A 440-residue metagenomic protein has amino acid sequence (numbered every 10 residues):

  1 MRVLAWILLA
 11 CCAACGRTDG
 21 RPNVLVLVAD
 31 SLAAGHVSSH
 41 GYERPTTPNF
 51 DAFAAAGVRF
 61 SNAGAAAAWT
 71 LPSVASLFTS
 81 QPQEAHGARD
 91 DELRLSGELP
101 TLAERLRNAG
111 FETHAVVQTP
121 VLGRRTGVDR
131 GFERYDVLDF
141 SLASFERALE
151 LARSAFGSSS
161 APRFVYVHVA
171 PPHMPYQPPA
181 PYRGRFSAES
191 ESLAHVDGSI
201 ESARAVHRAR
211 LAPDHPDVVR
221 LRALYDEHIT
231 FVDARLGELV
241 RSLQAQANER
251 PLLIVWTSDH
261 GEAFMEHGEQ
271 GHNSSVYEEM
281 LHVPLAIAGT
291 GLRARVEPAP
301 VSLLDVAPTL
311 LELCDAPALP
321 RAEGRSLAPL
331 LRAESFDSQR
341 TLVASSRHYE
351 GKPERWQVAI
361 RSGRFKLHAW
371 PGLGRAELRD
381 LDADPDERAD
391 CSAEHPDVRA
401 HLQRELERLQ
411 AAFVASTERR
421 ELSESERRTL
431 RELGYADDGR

Functional and structural regions predicted by a protein language model:
M1-A13: Sec-dependent bacterial lipoprotein signal peptides
A10-R440: Catalytic domains that recognize anionic headgroups
